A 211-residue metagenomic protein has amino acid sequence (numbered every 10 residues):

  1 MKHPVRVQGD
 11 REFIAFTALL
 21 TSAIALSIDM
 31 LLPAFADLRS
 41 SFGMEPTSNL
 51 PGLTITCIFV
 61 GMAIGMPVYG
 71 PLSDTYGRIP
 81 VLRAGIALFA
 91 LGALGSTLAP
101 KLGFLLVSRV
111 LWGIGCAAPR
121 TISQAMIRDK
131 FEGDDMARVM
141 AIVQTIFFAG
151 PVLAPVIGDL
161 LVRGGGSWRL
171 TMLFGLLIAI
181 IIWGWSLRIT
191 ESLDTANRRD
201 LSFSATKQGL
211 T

Functional and structural regions predicted by a protein language model:
K2-R6, D194-T211: Juxtamembrane intracellular "pre-TM" segments in multi-pass secondary transporters
E12-M44: Extracytoplasmic
L20, L82-L88, G92, S108 (+2 more regions): Residue-level signature of the transmembrane alpha-helical cores of Major Facilitator Superfamily-type secondary
D29, I58-P67, P151-V152: Residue-level signature of mid-helix packing/kink "hotspots" within the transmembrane helices of 12-pass Major
F35-A63: Extracellular/periplasmic helix-loop-helix junction of adjacent transmembrane segments in MFS-like secondary
I64-G103: Conserved MFS/SLC helix-loop-helix module at the cytosolic interface between two early adjacent transmembrane helices
V110-F147: Cytoplasmic helix-loop-helix junction between adjacent transmembrane helices in 12-TM secondary transporters
I142-T190, D194: Helix-loop-helix hairpin linking two adjacent transmembrane segments in secondary transporters
